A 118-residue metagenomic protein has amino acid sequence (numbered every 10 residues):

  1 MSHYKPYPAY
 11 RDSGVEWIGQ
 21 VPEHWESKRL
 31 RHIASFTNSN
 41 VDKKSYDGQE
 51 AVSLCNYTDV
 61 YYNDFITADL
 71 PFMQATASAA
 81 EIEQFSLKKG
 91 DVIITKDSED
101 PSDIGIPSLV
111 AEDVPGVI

Functional and structural regions predicted by a protein language model:
P8-R11, G116-I118: Short, flexible turn/loop "capping" segments at secondary-structure junctions
A9-N40: Non-catalytic DNA-recognition/assembly elements of restriction-modification systems
Y10, I18, I66, M73 (+1 more regions): Short clusters of hydrophobic/aromatic residues that line enzyme substrate/ligand-binding pockets
A34, K43-A80, K88, E112: DNA target-recognition patches
N56, E81-I118: A short beta-sheet element
